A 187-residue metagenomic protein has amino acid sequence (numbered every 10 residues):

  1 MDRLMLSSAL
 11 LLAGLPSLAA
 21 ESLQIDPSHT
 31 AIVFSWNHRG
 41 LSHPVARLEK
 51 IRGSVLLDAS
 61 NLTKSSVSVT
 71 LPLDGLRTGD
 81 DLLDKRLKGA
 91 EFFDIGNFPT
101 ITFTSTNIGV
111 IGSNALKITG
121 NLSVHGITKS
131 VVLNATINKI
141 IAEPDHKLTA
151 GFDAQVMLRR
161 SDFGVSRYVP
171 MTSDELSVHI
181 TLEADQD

Functional and structural regions predicted by a protein language model:
M1-L4: Positively charged n-region of N-terminal signal peptides that target proteins for export
G14-P16: N-terminal signal peptide c-region/cleavage motif recognized by signal peptidases
A19-D187: Low-complexity, acidic/polar, glycine-enriched regions of mature
